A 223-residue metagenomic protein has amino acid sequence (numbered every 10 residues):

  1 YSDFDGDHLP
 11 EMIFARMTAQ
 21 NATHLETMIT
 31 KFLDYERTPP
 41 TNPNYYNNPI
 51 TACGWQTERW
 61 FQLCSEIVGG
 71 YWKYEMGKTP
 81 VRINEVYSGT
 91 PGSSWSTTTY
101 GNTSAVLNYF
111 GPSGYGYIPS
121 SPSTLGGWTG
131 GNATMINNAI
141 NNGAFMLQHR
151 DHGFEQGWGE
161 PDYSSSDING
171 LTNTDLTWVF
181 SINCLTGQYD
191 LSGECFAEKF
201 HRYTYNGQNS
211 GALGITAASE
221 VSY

Functional and structural regions predicted by a protein language model:
Y1-Y223: Cysteine-dependent hydrolase recognition
